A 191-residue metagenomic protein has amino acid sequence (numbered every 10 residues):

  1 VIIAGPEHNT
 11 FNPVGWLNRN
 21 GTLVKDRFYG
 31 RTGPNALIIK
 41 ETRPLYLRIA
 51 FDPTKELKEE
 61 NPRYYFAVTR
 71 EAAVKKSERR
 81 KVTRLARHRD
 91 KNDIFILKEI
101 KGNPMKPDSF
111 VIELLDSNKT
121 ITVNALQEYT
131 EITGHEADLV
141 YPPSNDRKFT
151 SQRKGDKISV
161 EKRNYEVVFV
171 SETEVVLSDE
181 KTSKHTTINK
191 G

Functional and structural regions predicted by a protein language model:
V1-G191: Extended low-complexity, proline-rich intrinsically disordered regions
